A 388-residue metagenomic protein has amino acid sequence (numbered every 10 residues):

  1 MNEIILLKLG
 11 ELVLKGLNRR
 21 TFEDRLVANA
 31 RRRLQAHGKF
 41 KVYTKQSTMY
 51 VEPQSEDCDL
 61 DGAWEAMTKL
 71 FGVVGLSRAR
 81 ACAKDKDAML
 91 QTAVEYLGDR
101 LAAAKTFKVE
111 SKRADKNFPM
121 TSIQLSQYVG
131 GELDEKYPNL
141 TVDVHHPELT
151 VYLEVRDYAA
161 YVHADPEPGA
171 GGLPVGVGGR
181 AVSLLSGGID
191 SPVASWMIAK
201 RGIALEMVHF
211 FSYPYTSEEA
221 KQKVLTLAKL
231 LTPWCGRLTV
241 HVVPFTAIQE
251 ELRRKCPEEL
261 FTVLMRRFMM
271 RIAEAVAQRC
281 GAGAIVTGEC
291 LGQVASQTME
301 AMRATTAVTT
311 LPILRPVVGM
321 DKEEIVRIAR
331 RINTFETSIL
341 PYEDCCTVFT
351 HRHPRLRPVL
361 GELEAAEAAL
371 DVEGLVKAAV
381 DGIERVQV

Functional and structural regions predicted by a protein language model:
M1-V182, P192-L238, R279, A307 (+3 more regions): RNA-binding accessory domains that recognize and position tRNA/RNA substrates
G10, H163-D165, V208-F210, V243-T246 (+4 more regions): Generic beta-strand/beta-sheet core signal
G131-L133, P166-G178, F245, Q249-I332 (+1 more regions): Active-site adenylate/phosphate-handling loop in enzymes that bind or generate adenylated species
G188: Conserved G/P- and acidic residue-centered "switch" motifs that form tight phosphate/ATP-binding loops in soluble
A228-R254, Y342-D344: A conserved beta-strand->alpha-helix junction
E336, L340-V388: The feature marks non-catalytic terminal segments
